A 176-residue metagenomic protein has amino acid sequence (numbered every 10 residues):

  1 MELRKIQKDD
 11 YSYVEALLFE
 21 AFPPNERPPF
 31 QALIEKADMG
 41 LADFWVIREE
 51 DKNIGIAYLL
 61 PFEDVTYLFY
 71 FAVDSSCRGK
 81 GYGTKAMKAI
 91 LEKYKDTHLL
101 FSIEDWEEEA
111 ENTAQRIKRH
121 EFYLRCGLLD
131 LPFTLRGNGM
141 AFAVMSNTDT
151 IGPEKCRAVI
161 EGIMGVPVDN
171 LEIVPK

Functional and structural regions predicted by a protein language model:
M1-P28, A32, F142, E154-G162 (+1 more regions): Short amphipathic alpha-helix that is part of the acyltransferase structural core
A21-E49: Active-site rim helix/loop that mediates acceptor-substrate recognition in acyltransferases
V46, K52-L60, V65-A72: Conserved beta-strand in the GNAT
R48-E50, N147-T148: Active-site beta-strand termini and strand-to-loop segments that position acidic
V73, G79-K93: Conserved acetyl-CoA-binding loop-helix of GNAT-fold acetyltransferases
Y94-Q115: Conserved GNAT acetyl-CoA-binding A-motif
E111-T113, K118-H120, L124-F142: Conserved catalytic-core motifs of GNAT/GCN5-like acyltransferases
